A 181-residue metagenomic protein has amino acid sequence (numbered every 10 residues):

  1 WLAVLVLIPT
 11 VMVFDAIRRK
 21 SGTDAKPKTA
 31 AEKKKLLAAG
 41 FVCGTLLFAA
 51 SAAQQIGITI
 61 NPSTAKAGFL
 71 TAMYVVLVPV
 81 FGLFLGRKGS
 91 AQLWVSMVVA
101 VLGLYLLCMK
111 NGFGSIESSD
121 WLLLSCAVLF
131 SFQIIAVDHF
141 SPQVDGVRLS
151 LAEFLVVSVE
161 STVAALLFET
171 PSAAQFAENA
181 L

Functional and structural regions predicted by a protein language model:
W1, A31-L36, W94, M109-L129 (+1 more regions): Juxtamembrane helix-entry segments on the extracytoplasmic side of multipass membrane proteins
W1-V4, A25-K28, I58-K66, F132-V157 (+1 more regions): Juxtamembrane helix-loop-helix junctions in multi-pass membrane proteins
L7-M12, V78-P79, F84, S115-P171: Transmembrane alpha-helical segments that form core, pore/gating elements of small-molecule transporters/exporters
I8, G89-M109, C126, F130 (+1 more regions): Hydrophobic transmembrane alpha-helices of multi-pass small-molecule transport proteins
V11, D15, Y74-V95: C-terminal transmembrane-helix exit sites in multi-pass transporters
A16-K20, A25-A65, L70, L106: Specific transmembrane alpha-helical segments of multi-pass solute transporters/efflux pumps, especially DMT/EamA
K35-V42, G89-V101, D120-L123, V144-F154: Cytoplasmic-side transmembrane-helix entry/capping segments in multi-pass membrane proteins
G44, F48-A52, V75-V80, Y105 (+2 more regions): Hydrophobic/small/kink-forming positions within alpha-helical transmembrane segments of polytopic membrane proteins
